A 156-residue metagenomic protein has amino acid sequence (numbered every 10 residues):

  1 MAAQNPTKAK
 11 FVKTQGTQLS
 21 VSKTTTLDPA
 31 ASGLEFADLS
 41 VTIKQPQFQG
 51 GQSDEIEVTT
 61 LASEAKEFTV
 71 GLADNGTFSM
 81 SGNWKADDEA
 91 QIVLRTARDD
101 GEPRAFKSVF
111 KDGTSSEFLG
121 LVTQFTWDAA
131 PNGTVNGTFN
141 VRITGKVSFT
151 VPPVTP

Functional and structural regions predicted by a protein language model:
A2-S81, T123-T134, N140: Solvent-exposed edge beta-strands and adjacent loop segments that serve as assembly or binding interfaces
W84-D88, K146: Acidic glycine-/aspartate-rich tracts in secreted/extracellular proteins
E89-L119, T123: Short, acidic/charged, Gly/Pro-enriched secondary-structure junctions
V109-F149: Short beta-strand and beta-hairpin "edge-sheet" elements
P153-P156: Intrinsically disordered, low-complexity terminal/linker regions enriched in Pro/Ser/Gly and acidic residues
